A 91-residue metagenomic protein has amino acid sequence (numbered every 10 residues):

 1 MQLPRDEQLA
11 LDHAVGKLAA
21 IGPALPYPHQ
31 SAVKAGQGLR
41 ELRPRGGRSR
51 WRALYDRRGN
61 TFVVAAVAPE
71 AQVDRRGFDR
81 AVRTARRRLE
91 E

Functional and structural regions predicted by a protein language model:
M1-R50, R58-F62, E70-E91: Basic, Lys/Arg-enriched alpha-helical interface segments
A65: Short gly/ser-rich loop at a beta-strand->alpha-helix junction or flexible surface loop bordering the NTP-binding
